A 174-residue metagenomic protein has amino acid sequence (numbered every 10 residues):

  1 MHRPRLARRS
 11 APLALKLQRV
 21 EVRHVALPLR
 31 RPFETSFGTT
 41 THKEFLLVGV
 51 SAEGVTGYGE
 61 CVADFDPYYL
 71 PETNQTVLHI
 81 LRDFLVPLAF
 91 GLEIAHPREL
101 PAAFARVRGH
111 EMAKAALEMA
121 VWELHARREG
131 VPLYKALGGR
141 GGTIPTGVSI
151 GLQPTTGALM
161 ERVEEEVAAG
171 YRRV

Functional and structural regions predicted by a protein language model:
L6, S51, T56-R128: Metal- or metallocofactor-binding catalytic centers and their adjacent structured scaffolds across diverse enzyme
L6-Y69: Structured beta-strand/loop patches that form or line metal/cofactor-binding pockets in enzymes
F45-L47, T56-Y58, K114, T143-P145 (+1 more regions): A common structural microfeature
L47, E123, V163: Short glycine-/small-residue-rich flexible loop motifs, especially phosphate/cofactor-binding loops
K135-V174: Metal-dependent enolase-superfamily TIM-barrel catalytic cores that perform enediolate-based chemistry
